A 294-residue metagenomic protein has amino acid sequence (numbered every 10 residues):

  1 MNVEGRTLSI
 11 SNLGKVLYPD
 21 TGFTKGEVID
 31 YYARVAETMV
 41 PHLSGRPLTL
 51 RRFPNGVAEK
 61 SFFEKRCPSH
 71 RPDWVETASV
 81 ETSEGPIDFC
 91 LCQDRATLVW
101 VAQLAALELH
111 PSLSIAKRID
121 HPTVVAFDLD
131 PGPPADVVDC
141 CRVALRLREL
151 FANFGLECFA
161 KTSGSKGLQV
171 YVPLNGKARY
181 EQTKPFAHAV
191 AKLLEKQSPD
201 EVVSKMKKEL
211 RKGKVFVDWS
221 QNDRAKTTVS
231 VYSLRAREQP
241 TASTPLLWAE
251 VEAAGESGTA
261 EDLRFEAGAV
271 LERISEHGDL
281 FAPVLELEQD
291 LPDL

Functional and structural regions predicted by a protein language model:
M1-E4, R34-A126, D130-P133, V137 (+4 more regions): SsDNA-processing nucleotidyl-transfer enzymes
M1-G22, I29, V40, S44-G45 (+3 more regions): C-terminal accessory nucleic-acid interaction domains of nucleic acid-metabolism proteins
L17, V57-K60, H70, A135 (+2 more regions): Flexible loop/turn segments at secondary-structure boundaries
Y31, V137-L156, T183-S198: Long, well-ordered alpha-helical scaffolding segments within enzyme catalytic domains, especially pronounced
R51-F53, K117, C158-G164, K205-E209: Short beta-strand
V138, K161, L174-K177: Nucleic-acid 5′ end/cap handling module spanning
T162-V172: Short, conserved phosphate-binding/catalytic loop or strand-edge motifs used in phosphoryl-/nucleotidyl-transfer
Y171-T183: Catalytic palm subdomain of template-directed nucleic-acid polymerases, centered on the conserved carboxylate motif
